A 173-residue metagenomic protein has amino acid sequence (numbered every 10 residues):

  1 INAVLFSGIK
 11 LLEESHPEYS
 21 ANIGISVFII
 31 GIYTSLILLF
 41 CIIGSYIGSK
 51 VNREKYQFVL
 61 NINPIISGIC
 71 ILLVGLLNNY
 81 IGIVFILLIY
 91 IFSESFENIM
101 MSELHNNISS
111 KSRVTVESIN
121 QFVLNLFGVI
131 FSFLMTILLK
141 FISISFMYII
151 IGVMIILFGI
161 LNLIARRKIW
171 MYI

Functional and structural regions predicted by a protein language model:
I1-E18, I30-N52, N63-P64, F85-L139: Substrate-agnostic recognition of the 12-TM MFS/MFS-like secondary transporter fold
E18-G24: Membrane-interface helix caps of multi-pass secondary transporters
S20, N52, L77-N78, A165-R167: Short helix-capping/hinge motifs at transmembrane helix termini and TM-loop junctions
V27, Y56-Q57, N79-Y80, S110 (+1 more regions): Membrane-helix interface/capping residues of multi-pass secondary transporters
I30, V59, V116, F146-I151: Alpha-helical transmembrane segments of multi-pass secondary-active solute transporters
F58-L73, G152: Structural signature of the two symmetry-related core transmembrane helices
L73-I86: Helix-loop junctions at membrane interfaces in 12-TM secondary transporters
V74-G75, I144, Y148-I173: Multi-pass alpha-helical transporter architecture, strongest for 12-TM Major Facilitator/SLC carriers used
